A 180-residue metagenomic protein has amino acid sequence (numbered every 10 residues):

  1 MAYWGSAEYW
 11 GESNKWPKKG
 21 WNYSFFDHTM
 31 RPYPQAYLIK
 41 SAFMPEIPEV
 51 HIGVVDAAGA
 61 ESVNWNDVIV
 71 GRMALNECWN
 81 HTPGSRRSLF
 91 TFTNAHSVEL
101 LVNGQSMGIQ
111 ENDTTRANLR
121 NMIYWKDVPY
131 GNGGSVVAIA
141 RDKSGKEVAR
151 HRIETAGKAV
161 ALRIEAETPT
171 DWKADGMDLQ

Functional and structural regions predicted by a protein language model:
M1-K173: Substrate-binding clefts and catalytic carboxylate motifs of secreted carbohydrate-active enzymes
D175-L179: Short, solvent-exposed loop/turn segments enriched in Ser/Thr/Gly
